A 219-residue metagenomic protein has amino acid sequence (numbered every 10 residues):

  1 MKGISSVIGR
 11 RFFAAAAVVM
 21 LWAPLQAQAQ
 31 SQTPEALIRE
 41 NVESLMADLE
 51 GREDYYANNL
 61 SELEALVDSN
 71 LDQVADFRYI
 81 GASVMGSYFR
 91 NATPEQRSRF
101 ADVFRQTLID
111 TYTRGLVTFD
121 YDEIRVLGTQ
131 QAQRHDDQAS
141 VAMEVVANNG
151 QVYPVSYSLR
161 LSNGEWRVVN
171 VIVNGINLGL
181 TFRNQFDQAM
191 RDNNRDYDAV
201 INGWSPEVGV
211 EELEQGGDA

Functional and structural regions predicted by a protein language model:
K2-A14: Bacterial N-terminal signal peptides that target proteins for export
A14-W22: Hydrophobic helical h-region of N-terminal Sec-dependent signal peptides in bacterial secretory/periplasmic proteins
A23-Q30: Sec/Tat signal peptide C-region and signal peptidase I cleavage site
S31-Y112: Early exported N-terminus immediately downstream of N-terminal targeting peptides
E40, N58, L66, D72 (+6 more regions): Extracytoplasmic
D110-Y153, G203-A219: Surface-exposed, charged secondary-structure patches
P154-L180: Short beta-strand edge/turn micro-motifs at domain boundaries
N170-A219: Low-complexity, intrinsically disordered terminal/linker segments enriched in charged and Gly/Pro repeats
